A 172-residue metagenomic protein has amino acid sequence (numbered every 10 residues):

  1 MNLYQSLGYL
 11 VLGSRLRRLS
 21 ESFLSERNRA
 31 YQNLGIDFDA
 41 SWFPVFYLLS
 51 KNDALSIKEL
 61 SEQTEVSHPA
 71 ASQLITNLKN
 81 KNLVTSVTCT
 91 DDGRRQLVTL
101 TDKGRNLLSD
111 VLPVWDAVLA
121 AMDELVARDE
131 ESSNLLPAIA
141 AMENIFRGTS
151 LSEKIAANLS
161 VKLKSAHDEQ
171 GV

Functional and structural regions predicted by a protein language model:
M1-I36, S165-V172: N-terminal leader segment of winged-helix/HTH proteins
G8, L12, S41-W42, K103: N-terminal positioning helix adjacent to the helix-turn-helix/winged-helix DNA-binding module
S25-S67: N-terminal helix-turn-helix DNA-binding core of bacterial DNA-binding proteins
G35-D39, A70-Q73, N77, K154-I155: Short glycine/proline-centered loop/turn elements that form peptide/ligand docking sites
I36-S41, A70, T101, V126-E130: Short helix-coil-helix linker/hinge
I57-K58, P69, T76, Q96: Residues within helix-turn-helix
T76-N134: Charged, amphipathic alpha-helical coiled-coil/dimerization segments
D110-V172: Terminal interaction helix/tail motif
